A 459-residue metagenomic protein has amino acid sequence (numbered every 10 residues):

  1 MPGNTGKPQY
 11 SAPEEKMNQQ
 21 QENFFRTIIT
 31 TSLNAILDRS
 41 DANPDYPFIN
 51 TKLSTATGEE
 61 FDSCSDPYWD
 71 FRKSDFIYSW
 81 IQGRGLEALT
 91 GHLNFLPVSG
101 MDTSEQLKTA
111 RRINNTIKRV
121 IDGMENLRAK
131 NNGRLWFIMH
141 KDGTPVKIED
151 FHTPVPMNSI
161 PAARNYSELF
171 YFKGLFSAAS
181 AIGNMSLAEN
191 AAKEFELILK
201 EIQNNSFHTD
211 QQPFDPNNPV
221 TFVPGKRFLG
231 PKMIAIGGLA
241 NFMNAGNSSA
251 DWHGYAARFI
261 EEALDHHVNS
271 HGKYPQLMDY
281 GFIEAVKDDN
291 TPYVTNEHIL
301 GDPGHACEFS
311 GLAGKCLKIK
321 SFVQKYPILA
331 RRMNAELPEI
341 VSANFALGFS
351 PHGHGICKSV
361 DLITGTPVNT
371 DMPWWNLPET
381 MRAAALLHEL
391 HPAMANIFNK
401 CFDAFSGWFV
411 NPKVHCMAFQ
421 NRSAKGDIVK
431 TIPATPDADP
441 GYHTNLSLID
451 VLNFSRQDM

Functional and structural regions predicted by a protein language model:
P2-M459: Glycan-recognition and catalytic cores of secretory/periplasmic carbohydrate-active enzymes
